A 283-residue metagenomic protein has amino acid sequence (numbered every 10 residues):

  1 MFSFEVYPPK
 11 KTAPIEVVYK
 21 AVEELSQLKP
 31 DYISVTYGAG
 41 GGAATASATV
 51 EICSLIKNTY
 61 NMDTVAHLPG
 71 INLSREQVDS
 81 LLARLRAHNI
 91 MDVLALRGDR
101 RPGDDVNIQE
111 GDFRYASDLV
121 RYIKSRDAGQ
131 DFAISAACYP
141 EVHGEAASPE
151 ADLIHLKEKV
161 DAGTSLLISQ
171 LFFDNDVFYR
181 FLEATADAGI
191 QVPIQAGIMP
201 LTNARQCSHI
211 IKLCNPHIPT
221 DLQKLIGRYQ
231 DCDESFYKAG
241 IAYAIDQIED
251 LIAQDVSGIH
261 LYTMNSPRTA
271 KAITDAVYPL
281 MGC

Functional and structural regions predicted by a protein language model:
M1-Y19, T64-E76, A133-A151, R228-A242: Active-site mouth loops of central-metabolism enzymes
E5, I33, L85, K159 (+3 more regions): Conserved, mostly hydrophobic/aromatic
E5-P9, T36-G40, H67-L73, G98-D99 (+5 more regions): Active-site beta-loop-alpha junctions enriched in small/polar residues
P9, K29-I52, R100-G111, S165-F178 (+1 more regions): Glycine-rich, proline-tolerant flexible connector loops at the mouths of alpha/beta enzymes
I15-E24, G41-M62: Glycine-rich, positively charged N-terminal anion/phosphate-binding segment
L73-R84, A151-H155, Y179-E183, N203-H209 (+1 more regions): Catalytic cores of alpha/beta
E110-Y139, E183, G189-I241, D246 (+1 more regions): Active-site pocket-lining/capping segments in soluble small-molecule metabolic enzymes
